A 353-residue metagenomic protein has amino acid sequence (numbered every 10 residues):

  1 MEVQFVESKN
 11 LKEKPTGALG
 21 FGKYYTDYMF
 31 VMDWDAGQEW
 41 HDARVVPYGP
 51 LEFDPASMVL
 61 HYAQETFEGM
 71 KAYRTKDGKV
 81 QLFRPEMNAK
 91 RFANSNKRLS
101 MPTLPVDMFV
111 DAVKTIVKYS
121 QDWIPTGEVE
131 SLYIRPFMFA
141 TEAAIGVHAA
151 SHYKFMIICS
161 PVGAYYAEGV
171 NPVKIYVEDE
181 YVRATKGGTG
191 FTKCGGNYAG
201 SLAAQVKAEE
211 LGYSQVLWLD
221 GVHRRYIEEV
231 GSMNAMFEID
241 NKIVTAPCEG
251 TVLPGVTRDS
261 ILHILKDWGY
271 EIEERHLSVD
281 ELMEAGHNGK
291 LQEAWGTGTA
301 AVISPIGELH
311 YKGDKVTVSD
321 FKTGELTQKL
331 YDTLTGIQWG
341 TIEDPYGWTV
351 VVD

Functional and structural regions predicted by a protein language model:
M1-P15, Y24, G163, A167 (+2 more regions): Conserved catalytic-core subdomain
M1-P47: Short, Gly/Pro- and small/polar-rich lid/capping loops
A18, P85-A89, A93-L211, L326: Extended Lys/Arg-rich, glycine-bearing segments that form polyanion-binding/interaction patches within enzyme domains
K23-V31, V45, M58, P172-L219 (+1 more regions): Active-site-adjacent loop/helix segments that line or gate small-molecule/cofactor pockets in enzymes
D33-W40, T66, Y73-G78, P85 (+6 more regions): Short acidic-glycine loop/turn motifs at beta-strand connectors
D54-K71, A300-S304: Conserved phosphate/anionic-ligand binding catalytic regions in large, soluble enzymes, centered on
V106-D107, W123-S131, V216-L219, G269-D280 (+1 more regions): Flexible, glycine/charged-enriched surface loops at secondary-structure junctions
